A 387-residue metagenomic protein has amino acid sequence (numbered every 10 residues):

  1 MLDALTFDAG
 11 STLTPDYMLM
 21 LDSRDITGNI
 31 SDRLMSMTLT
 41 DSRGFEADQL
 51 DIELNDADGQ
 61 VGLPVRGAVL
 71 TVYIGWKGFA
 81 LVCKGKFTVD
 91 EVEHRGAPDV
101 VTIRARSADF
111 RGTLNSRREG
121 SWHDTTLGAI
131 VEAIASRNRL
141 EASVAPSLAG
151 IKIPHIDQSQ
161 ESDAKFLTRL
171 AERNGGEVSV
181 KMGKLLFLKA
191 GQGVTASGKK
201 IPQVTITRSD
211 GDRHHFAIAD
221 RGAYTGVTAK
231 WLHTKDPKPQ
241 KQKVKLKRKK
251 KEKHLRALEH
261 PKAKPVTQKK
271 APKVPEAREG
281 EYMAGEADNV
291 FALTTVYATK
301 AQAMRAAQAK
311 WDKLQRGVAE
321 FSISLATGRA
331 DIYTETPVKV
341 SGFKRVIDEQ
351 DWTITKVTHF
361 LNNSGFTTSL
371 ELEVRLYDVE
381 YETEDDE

Functional and structural regions predicted by a protein language model:
M1-G112: Assembly/oligomerization scaffold segments
L2-F7, V100-D109, P146-R221: Short beta-strand-centered interaction patches in the first periplasmic/extracellular domains of large envelope
R33, M37-V65, G211-E387: An acidic/polar, Gly/Ser/Thr-rich interaction patch typically located in mid-to-C-terminal regions of proteins
I74-W76, K189, G342: Conserved "cap/hinge" positions at secondary-structure junctions
K86-R95, G120, Q192-V194, D351-N363: Short, compositionally biased
R95-P98, T126-S143, A298-R305: Glycine-rich, acidic and aromatic/proline-enriched surface loops and short helix-turn segments that act as binding
F110-R118, I130-D157: N-terminal export/assembly leaders
T125-S136, Q160-E172, Y224, T228-L232: Polar, S/T/G-rich
